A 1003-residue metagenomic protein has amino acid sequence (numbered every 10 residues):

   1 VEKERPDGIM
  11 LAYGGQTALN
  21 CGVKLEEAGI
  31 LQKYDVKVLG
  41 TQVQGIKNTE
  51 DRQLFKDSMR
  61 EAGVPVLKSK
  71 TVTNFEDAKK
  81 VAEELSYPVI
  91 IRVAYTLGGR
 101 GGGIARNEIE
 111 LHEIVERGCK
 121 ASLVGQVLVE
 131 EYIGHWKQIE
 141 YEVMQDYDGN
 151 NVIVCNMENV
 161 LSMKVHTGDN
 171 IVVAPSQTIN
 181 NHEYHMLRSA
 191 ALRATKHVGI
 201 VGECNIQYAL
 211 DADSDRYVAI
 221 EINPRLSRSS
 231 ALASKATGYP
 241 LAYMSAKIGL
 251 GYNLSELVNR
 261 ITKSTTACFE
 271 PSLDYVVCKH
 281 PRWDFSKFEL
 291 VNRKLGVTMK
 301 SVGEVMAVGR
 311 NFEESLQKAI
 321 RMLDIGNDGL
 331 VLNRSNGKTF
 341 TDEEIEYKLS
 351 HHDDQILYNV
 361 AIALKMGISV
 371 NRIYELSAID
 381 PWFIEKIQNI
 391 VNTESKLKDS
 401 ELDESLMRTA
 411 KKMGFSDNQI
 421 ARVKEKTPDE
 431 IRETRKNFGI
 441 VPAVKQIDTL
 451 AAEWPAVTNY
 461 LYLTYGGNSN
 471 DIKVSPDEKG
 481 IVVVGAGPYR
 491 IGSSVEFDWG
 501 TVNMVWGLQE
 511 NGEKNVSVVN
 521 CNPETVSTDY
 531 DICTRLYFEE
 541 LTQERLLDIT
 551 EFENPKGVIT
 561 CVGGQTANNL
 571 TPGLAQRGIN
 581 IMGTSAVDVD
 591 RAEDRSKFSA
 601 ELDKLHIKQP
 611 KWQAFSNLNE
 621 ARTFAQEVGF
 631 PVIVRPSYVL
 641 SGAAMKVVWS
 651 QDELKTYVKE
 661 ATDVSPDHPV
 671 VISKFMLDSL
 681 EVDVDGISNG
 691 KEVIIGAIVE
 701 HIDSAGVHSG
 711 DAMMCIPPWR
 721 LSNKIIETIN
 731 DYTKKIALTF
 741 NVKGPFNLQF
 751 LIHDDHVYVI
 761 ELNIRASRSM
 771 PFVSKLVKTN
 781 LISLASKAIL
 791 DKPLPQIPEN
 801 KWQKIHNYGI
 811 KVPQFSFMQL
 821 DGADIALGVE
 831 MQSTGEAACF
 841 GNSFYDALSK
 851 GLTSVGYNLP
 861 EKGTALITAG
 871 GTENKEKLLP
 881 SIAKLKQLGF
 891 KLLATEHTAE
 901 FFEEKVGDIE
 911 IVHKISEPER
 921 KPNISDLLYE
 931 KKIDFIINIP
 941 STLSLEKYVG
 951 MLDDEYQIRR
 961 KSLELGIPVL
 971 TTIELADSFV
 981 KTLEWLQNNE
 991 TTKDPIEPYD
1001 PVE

Functional and structural regions predicted by a protein language model:
V1-V64, T73-K80, E433-F438, P442-I607 (+3 more regions): ATP-binding N-terminal substructure of ATP-dependent carboxylate-amine bond-forming enzymes
E2-P6, T17, L31, A62 (+17 more regions): ATP-dependent carboxylate activation and anion-phosphoryl transfer catalytic cores that bind Mg-ATP to form
V38, G45-I46, Y95-G98, R225-S229 (+5 more regions): A short, flexible beta-alpha/helix-coil linker loop
K80-I90, F624-I633: Acidic/histidine-enriched active-site and ligand-binding environments that engage anionic O-linkages
G103-A105, K646-W649, E990-E1003: Glycine/aspartate-rich loop-and-adjacent alpha/beta segment that forms the canonical ThDP
M413, Q419-V423: Extended, domain-scale alpha-helical bundle/helix-rich regions
